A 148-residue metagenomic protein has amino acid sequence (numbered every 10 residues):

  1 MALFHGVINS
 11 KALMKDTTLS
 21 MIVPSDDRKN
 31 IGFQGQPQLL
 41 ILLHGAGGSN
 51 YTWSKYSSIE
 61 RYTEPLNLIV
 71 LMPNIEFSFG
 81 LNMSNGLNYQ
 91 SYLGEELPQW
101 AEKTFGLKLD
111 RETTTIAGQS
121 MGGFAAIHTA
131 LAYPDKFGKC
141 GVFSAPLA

Functional and structural regions predicted by a protein language model:
M1-A148: Non-catalytic cap/lid and distal C-terminal segments of serine-dependent acyl enzymes
